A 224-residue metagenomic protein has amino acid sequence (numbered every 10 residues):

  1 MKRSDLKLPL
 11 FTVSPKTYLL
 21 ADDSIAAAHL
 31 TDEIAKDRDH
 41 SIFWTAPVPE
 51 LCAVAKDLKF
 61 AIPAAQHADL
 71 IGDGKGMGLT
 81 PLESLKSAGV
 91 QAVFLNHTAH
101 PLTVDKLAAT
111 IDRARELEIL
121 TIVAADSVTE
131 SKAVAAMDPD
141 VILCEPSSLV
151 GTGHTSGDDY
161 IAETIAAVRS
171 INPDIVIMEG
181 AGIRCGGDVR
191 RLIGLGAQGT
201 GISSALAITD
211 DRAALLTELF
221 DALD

Functional and structural regions predicted by a protein language model:
M1-T80, T121, T129-P139, I208: Conserved N-terminal beta1-alpha1 strand-loop-helix module at the mouth
P15, A46, M178-I183, T200-L206: Glycine-rich beta-strand-to-loop/alpha-helix junction loops that act as flexible
K16, Q91-L102, V141-H154, L195-L215: Glycine-rich phosphate-binding active-site loops on the catalytic face of alpha/beta enzymes
D57-P63, K86-V93, E116, M137-L143 (+1 more regions): Glycine-enriched alpha-helix->loop->beta-strand junction motifs that scaffold or abut catalytic
K59-A114: Glycine/small-residue-rich loop that forms an oxyanion/phosphate-binding "nest" at active or ligand-binding sites
T80, A125-D138, G182-T200: Catalytic cores of alpha/beta
F94-A167, I171: Conserved anion-binding
T110-E116, S156-D159, S204-D224: C-terminal helical cap(s) of enzyme catalytic domains, especially alpha/beta-barrels
